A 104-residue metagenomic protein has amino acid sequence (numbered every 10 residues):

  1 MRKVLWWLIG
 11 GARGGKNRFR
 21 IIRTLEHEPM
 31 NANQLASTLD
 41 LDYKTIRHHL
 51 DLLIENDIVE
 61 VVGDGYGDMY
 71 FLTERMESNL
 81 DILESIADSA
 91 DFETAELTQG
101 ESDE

Functional and structural regions predicted by a protein language model:
M1-F19: Short alpha-helical segments that sit at the start of domains
R2-L5, R75-E104: Amphipathic alpha-helical dimerization/coiled-coil segments that flank or bridge DNA-binding/regulatory modules
G14-K16, H27-N31: Short capping segments at the starts of secondary-structure elements
G15, G63-M69: Short, Lys/Arg-rich nucleic-acid/phosphate-binding segment
F19-L25: Hydrophobic residues on short alpha-helical segments
Q34-T38: A short acidic, leucine-rich amphipathic alpha-helix
I54-D64: A short, conserved structural fragment
